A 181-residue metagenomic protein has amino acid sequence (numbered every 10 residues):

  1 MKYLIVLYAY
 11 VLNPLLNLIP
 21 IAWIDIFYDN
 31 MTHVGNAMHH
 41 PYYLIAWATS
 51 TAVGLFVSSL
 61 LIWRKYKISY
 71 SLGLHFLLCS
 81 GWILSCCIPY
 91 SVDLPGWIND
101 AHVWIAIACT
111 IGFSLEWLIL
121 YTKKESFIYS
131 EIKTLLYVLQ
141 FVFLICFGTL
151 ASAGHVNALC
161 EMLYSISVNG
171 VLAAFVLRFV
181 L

Functional and structural regions predicted by a protein language model:
M1, L60-G73, T122-I132, L181: Membrane-interface helix-boundary motifs at transmembrane edges
M1-I68: N-terminal topogenic module of multi-pass integral membrane proteins
Y8-L16, L44-S58, A108-I119, S165-V180: Hydrophobic cores of alpha-helical transmembrane segments in multi-pass inner/ER membrane proteins, independent
P14-L18, L78-C87, Q140-A151: Aromatic-anchored segments of alpha-helical transmembrane domains
N36, L94-I107, N157-I166: Non-cytosolic membrane-interface motifs at loop->transmembrane helix junctions
L61-I62, C87-P95, T122-K123, C146-V156: Juxtamembrane "helix-exit" motif on the non-cytosolic side of transmembrane helices
L78-L135: Membrane-proximal helix-loop-helix units in multi-pass membrane proteins
K124-L181: Terminal transmembrane helical module of multi-pass membrane proteins
